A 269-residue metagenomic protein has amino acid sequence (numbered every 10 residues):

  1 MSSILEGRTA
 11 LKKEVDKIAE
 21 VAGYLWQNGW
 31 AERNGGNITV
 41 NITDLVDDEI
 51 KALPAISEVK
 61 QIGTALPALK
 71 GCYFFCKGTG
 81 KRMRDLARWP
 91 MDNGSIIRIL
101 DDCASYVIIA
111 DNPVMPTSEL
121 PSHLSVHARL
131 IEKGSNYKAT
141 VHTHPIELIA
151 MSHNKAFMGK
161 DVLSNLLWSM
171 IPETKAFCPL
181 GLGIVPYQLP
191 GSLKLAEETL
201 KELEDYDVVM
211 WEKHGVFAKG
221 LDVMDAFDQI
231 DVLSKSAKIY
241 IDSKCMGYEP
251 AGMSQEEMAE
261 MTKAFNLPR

Functional and structural regions predicted by a protein language model:
M1-R269: Glycine-rich flexible loops
